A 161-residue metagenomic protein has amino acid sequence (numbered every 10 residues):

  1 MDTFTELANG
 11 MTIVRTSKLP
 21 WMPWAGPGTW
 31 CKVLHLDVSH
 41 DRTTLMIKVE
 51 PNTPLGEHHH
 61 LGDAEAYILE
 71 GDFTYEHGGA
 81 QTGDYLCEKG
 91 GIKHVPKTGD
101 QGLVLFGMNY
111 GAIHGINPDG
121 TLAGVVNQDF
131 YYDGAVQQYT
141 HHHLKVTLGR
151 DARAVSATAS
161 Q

Functional and structural regions predicted by a protein language model:
M1-H40, T121-Q161: A short, N-terminal "cap"/entry segment at the start of jelly-roll beta-barrel domains of the cupin/DSBH fold
G26-H59, K89-K93: Conserved short histidine dyad/triad with adjacent acidic residue
W30, A64, Q101: Residues that flank catalytic or metal-binding motifs in active/ligand-binding sites
D41, H59-L61, G78-A80, T98-Q101: Short glycine/proline-enriched turns and hinge-like loops at secondary-structure junctions
I47, Y67, G107-M108: Preference for bulky hydrophobic residues occupying beta-strand positions in well-ordered beta-sheet regions
E50-P51, H60-E76, T82: Glycine- and acidic-residue-biased ligand/ion/polar-headgroup-sensing regions
G79, G90-D119: Ligand-binding loop in jelly-roll beta-barrel domains
Y85-C87: Short, solvent-exposed aromatic-acidic interface loops
